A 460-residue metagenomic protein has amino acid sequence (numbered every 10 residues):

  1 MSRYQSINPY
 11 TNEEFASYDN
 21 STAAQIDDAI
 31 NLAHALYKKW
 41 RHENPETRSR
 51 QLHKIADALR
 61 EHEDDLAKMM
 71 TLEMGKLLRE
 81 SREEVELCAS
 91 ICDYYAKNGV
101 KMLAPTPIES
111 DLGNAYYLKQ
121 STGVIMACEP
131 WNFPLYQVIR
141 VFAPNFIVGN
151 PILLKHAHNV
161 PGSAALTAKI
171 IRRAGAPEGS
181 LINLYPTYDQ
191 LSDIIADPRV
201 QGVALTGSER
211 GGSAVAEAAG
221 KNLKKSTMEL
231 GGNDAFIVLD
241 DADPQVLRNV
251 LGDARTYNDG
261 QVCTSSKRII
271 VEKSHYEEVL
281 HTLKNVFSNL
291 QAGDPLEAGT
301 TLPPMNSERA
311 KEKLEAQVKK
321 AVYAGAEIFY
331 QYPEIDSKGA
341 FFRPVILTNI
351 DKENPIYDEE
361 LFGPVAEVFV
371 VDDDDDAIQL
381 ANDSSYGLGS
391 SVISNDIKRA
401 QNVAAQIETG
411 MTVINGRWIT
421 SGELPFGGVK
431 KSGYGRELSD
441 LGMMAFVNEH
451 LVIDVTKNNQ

Functional and structural regions predicted by a protein language model:
M1-G113: N-terminal Rossmann-like NAD(P)+-binding subdomain of aldehyde/semialdehyde dehydrogenases
M1-Y4, S266, L388: Short loop/turn microsegments at loop-to-beta-strand junctions
T11-S17, V200, I237, E334 (+1 more regions): Conserved C-terminal structural/oligomerization subdomain of aldehyde/semialdehyde dehydrogenase
N12, R48, M70, C92 (+9 more regions): Residue-level signal for inorganic ion chemistry
F15, R210-D351, I414: ALDH superfamily catalytic-core signature
A16-S21, A35-H42, A127, F236-L239 (+5 more regions): Short, well-ordered beta-strand elements within core beta-sheets of diverse protein domains
Y37, R41, A56-E63, A67 (+18 more regions): Structural signal for hydrophobic packing residues in well-ordered secondary-structure cores of soluble enzyme domains
A104-V246, V371: Rossmann-like NAD(P) dinucleotide-binding subdomain of oxidoreductase/dehydrogenase enzymes
